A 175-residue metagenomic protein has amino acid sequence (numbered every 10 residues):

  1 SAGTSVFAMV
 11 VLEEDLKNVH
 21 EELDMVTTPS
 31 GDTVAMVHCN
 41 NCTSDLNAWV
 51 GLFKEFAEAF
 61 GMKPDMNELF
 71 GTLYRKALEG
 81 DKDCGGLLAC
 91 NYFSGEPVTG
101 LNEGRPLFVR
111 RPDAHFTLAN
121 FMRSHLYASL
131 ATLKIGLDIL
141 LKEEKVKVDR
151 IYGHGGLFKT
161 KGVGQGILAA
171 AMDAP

Functional and structural regions predicted by a protein language model:
S1-Y152, L157-P175: Active-site core segments that coordinate phosphate-bearing ligands/cofactors across diverse enzyme families
